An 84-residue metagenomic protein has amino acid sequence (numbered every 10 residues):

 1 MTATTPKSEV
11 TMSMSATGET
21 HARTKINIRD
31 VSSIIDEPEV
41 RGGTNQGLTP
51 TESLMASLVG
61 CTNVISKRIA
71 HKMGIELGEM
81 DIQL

Functional and structural regions predicted by a protein language model:
M1-A56, S66-L84: Extended beta-strand/beta-hairpin segments
C61-T62: Alpha-helical metal-binding/catalytic segments enriched in His/Glu/Asp
